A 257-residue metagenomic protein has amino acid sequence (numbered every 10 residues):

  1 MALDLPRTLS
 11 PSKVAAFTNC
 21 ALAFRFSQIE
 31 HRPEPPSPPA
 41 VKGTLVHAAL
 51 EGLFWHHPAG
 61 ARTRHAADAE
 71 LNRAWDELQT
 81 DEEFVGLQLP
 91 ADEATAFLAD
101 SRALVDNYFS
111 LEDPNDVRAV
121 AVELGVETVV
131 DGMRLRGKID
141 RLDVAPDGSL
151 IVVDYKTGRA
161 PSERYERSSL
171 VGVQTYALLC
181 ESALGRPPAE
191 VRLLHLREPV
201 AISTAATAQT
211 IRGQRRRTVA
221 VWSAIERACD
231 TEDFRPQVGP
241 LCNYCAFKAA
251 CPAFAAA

Functional and structural regions predicted by a protein language model:
V14-A15, N19-P58, L98-R102, D106 (+1 more regions): Nuclease catalytic cores
A16-F24, T44-H47, R64-V85, R186-L196: Short, compositionally biased low-complexity segments
C20, C242-C245, C251: Short cysteine clusters
L22-E30, H47-L50, T80-D81, I151-T157 (+2 more regions): Short acidic (Asp/Glu) and glycine-rich catalytic loops that position anionic groups and cofactors
A49-V122: A non-catalytic, helix-rich entry segment at domain boundaries
V117, L124-A220: Mg2+/Mn2+-dependent nuclease catalytic core
R212-A246: Polybasic (Lys/Arg-rich)
A250, A256: Short functional micro-motifs and their immediate structural scaffolds
